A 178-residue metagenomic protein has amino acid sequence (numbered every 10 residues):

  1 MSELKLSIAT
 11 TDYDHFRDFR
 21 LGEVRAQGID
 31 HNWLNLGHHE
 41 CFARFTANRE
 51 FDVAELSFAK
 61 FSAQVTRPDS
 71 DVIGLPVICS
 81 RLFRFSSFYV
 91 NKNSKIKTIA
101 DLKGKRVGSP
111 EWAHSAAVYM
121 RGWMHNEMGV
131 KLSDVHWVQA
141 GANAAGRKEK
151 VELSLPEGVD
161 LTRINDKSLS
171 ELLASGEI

Functional and structural regions predicted by a protein language model:
M1-K5, I29, A174-I178: Small-molecule-sensing regulatory modules
E3, F83-F85, P156, G176: Sequence-level motif detector for i,i+2 pairs with an aromatic at +2
S7, D14-G146, E152: Short, glycine-/small- and polar/acidic-enriched structural segments that line small-molecule recognition paths
T10-Y13, R163: Low-complexity, intrinsically disordered regions enriched in charged/polar residues
D30-L34, E157-T162: Short, flexible loop segments at the rims of nucleotide/cofactor-binding pockets, characterized by
E55-P68, L155, D160, K167-I178: A ligand-binding cleft/hinge motif common to bilobed small-molecule-binding domains
A116, I164-N165: Short, contiguous, pocket-lining structural segments that sit at or immediately flank catalytic/ligand-binding sites
